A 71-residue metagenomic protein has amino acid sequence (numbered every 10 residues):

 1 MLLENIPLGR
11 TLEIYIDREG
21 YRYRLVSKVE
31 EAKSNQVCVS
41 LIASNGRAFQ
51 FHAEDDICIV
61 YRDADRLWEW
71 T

Functional and structural regions predicted by a protein language model:
M1-T71: Structured alpha-helical
